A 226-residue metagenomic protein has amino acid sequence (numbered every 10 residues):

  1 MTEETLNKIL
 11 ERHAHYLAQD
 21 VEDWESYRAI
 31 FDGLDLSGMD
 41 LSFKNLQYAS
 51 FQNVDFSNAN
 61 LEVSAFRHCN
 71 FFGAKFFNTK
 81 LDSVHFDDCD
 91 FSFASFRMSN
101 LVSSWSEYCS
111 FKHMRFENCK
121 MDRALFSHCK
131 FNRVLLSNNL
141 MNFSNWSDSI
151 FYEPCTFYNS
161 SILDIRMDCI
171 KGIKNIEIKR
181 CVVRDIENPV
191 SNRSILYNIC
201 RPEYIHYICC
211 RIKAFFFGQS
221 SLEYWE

Functional and structural regions predicted by a protein language model:
E4-K8, A18-E226: Tandem repeat scaffolds
H13: Active-site environment of non-heme Fe oxygenases that use a 2-His-1-carboxylate facial triad
